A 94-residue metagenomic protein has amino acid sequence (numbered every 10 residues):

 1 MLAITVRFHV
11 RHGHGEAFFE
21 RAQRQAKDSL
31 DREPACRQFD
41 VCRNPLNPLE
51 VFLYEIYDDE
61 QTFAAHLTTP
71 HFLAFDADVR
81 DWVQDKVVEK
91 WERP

Functional and structural regions predicted by a protein language model:
M1-L2, P94: Absolute protein N-terminus
L2-H9, Q38-L67: Short, well-ordered beta-strand segments in beta-rich or mixed alpha/beta enzyme and ligand-binding folds
H14-R37: Short amphipathic alpha-helical segments
E16, Q61-A64, L73: Alpha-helical elements of the RecA-like P-loop NTPase motor core of helicases
R21-A22, H66-H71: Short amphipathic alpha-helices in soluble, non-transmembrane regions that often serve as interface/regulatory elements
Q25, F52, H71-F75: Hydrophobic alpha-helical segments typical of transmembrane helices and their membrane-interface/capping positions
D40-L49, A74-P94: Glycine-rich beta-strand-turn "strand-cap" elements at beta-sheet edges
